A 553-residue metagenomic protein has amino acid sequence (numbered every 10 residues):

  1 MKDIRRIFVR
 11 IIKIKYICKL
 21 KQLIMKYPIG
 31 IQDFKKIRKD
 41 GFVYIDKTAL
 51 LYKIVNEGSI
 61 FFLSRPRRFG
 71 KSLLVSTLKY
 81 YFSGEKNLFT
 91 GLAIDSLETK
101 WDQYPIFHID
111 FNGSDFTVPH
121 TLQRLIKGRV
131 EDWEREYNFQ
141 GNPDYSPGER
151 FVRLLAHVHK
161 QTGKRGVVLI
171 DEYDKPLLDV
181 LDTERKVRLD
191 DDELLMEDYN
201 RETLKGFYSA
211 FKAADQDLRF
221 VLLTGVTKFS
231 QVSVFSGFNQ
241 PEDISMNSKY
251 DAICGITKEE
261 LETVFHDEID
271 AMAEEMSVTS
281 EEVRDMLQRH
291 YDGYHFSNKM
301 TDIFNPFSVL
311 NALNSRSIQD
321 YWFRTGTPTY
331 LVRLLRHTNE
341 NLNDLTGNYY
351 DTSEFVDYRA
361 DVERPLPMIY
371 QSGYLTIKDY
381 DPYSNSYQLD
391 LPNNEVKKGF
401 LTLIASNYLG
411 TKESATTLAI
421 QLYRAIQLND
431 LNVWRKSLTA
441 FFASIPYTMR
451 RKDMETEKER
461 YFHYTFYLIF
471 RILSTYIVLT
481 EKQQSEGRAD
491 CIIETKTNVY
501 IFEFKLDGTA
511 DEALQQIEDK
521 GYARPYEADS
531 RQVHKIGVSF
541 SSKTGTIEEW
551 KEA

Functional and structural regions predicted by a protein language model:
K2-K458, L473-S474: Phosphate-binding site recognition
R67, K228, T495, K505-G508 (+1 more regions): A short beta-strand motif that forms part of the nucleic acid-binding face of small beta-barrel RNA-binding folds
V158-T162, I469-K496: Active-site metal-binding core of divalent-cation-utilizing nuclease and nuclease-like domains
V167, N498-Y500, H534: Structural motif
D190-E202, L506-A523: Mg2+/Mn2+-dependent nuclease catalytic core
F207-A214, P367-L375, Y464-R471, Q516-I536: Metal-dependent nuclease catalytic cores in nucleic-acid-processing enzymes, especially RNase H-like/related
F466, A489-L506, K520: Conserved catalytic cores of phosphodiester-cleaving nucleases, focusing on short active-site segments
P525, D529-A553: Domain-level recognition of nuclease-like catalytic cores that cleave nucleotide substrates
